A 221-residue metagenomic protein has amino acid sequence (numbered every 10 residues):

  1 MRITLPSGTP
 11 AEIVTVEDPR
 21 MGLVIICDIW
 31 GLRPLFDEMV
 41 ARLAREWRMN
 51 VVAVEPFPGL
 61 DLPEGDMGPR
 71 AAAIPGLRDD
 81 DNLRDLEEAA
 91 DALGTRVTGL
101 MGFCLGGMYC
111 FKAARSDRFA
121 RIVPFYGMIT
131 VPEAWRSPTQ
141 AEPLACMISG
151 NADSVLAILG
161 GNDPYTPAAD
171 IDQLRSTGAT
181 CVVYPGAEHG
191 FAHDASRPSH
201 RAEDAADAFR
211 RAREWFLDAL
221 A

Functional and structural regions predicted by a protein language model:
M1-A221: N-terminal cap/leader regions of alpha/beta-hydrolase-fold enzymes, predominantly small-molecule hydrolases
